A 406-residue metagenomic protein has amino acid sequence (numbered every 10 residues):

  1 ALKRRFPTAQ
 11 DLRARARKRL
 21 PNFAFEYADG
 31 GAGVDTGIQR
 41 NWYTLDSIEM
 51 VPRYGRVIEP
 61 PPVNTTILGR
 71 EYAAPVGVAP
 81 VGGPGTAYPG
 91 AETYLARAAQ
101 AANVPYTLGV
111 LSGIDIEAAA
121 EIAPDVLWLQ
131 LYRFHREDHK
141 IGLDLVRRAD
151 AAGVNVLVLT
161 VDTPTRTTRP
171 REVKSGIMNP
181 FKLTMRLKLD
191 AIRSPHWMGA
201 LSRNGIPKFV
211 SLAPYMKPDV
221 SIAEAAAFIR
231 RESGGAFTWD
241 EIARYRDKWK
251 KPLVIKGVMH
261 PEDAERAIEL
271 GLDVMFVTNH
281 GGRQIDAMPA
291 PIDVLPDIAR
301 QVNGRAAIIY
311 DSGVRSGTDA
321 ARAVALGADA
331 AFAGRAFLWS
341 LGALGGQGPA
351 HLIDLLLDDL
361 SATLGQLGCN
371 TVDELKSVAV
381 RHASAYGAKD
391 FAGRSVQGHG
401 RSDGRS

Functional and structural regions predicted by a protein language model:
A1-G69, P180-F237, D373-G404: An N-cap/entry alpha-helix motif that binds or orients negatively charged groups
E49, N64-T66, E71, P75-A79 (+3 more regions): Short, conserved beta-strand segments within well-ordered enzyme catalytic domains that often line or immediately flank
Y72-L111: Glycine-rich active-site/cofactor-binding loop and its immediate structural neighborhood
G83, R97, E121-I122, R136-Y310 (+1 more regions): Alpha/beta enzyme core
Q100-I122, V126-G142: A gly/proline- and charged-residue-enriched helix-loop-helix capping module
A290-I298, L341-S361: C-terminal helical cap(s) of enzyme catalytic domains, especially alpha/beta-barrels
R322-P349, H382, Y386, H399-G400: A compact, surface-exposed functional segment
G368: Active-site-adjacent helical/loop segments in soluble small-molecule enzymes
